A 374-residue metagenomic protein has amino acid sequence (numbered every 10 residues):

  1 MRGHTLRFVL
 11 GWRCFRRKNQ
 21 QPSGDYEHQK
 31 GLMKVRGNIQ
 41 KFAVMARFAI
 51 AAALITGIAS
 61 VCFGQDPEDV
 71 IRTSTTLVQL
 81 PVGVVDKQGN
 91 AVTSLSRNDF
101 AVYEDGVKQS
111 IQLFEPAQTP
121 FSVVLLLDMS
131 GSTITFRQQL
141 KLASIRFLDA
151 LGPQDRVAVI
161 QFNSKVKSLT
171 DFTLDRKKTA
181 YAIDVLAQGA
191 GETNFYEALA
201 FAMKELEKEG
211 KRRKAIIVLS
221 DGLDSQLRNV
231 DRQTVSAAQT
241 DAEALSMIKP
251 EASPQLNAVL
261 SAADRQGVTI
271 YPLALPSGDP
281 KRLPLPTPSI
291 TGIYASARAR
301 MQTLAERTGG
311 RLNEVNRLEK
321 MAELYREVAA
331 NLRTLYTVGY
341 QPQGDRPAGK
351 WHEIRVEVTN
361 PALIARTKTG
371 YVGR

Functional and structural regions predicted by a protein language model:
M1-T5: N-terminal helix-forming leader/targeting segments
R13, E27-Q29, T56: Repetitive helical segments and hydrophobic/amphipathic motifs
Q20-H28: Short, charge-rich patches within N-terminal targeting peptides
M45-S60: Bacterial N-terminal signal peptides
F63-R374: Scaffold/interface architecture of coatomer-like assemblies
